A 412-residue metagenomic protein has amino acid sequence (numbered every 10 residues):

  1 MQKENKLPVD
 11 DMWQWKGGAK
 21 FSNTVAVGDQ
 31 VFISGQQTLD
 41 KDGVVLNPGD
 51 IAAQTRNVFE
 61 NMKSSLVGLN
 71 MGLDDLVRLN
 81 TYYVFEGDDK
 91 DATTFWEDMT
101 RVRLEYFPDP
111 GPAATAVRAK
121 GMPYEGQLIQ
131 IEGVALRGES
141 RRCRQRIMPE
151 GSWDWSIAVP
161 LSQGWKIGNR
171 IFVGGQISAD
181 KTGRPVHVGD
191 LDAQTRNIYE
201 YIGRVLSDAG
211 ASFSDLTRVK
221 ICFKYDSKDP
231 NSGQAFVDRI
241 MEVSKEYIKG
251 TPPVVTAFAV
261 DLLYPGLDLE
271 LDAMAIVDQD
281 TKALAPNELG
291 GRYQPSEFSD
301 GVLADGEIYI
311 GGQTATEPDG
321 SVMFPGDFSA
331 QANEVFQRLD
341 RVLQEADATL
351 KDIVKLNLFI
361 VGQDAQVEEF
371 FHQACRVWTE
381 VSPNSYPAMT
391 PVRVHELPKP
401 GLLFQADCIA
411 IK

Functional and structural regions predicted by a protein language model:
M1-E60, S64-V77, Y83-T217, F223-Q337 (+2 more regions): N-terminal presequence-like segments and the immediate start of the first folded domain
